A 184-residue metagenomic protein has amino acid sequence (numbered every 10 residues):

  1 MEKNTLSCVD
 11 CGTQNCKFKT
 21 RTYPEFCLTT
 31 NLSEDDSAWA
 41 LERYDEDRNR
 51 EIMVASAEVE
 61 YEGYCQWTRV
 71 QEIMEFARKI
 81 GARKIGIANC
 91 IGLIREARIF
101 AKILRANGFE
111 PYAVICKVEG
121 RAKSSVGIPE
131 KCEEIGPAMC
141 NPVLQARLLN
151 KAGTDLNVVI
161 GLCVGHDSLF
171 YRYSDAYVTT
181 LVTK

Functional and structural regions predicted by a protein language model:
E2-K84, I91-R95: Electropositive, gly/pro-rich neighborhoods at or near active sites that engage anionic ligands
K79-G86, L148-D155: Short, surface-exposed connector motifs at secondary-structure boundaries
I85, P111, V178: Hydrophobic anchor at the start of a short beta-strand that flanks the dinucleotide cofactor-binding loop
R95-R147: Long, charge-dense
E96-I103, D167-A176: Short Gly/Thr/Asp-enriched flexible loops that form oxyanion-binding sites at enzyme active sites
M139-T154, L162-H166: A short, acidic, amphipathic alpha-helical segment used as a generic capping/interface helix at domain edges
D175-K184: Short, flexible loop segments at boundaries between secondary-structure elements
